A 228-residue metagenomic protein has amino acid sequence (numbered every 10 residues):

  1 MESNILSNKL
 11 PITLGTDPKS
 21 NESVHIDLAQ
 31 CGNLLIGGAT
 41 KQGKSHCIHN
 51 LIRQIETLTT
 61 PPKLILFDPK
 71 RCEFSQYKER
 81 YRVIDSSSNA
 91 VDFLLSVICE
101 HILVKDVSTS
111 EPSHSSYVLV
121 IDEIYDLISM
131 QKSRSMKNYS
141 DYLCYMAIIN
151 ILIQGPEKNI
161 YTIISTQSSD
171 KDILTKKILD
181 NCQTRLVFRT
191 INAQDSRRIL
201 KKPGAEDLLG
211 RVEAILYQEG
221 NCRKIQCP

Functional and structural regions predicted by a protein language model:
M1-I121, Y125-I191, L200, A205-L208: P-loop NTPase catalytic phosphate-binding loop
I191-P228: Conserved P-loop NTPase
